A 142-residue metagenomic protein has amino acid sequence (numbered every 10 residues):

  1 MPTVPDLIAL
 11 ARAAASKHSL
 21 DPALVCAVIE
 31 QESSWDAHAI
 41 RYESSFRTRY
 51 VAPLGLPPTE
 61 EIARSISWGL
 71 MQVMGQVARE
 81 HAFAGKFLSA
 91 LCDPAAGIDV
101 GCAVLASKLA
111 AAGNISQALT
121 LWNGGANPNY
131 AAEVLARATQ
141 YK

Functional and structural regions predicted by a protein language model:
P2-K142: Catalytic glycan-binding domains that act on GlcNAc-containing polysaccharides
